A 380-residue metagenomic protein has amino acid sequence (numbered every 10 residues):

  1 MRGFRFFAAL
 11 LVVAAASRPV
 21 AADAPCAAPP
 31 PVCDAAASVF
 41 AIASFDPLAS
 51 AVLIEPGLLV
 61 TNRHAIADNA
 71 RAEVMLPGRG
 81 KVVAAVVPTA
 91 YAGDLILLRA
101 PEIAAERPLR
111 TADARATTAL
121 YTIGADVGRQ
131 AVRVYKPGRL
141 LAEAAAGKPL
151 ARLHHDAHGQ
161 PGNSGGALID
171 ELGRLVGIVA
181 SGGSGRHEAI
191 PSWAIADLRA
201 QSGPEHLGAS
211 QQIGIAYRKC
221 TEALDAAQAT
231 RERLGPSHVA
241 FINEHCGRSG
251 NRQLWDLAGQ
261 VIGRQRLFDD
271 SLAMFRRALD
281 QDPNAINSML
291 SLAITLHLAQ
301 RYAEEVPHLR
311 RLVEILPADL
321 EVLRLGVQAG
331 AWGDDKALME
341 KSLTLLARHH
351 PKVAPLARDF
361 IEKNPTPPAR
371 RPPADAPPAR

Functional and structural regions predicted by a protein language model:
A24-V32, E106, G128, I178-H238 (+1 more regions): C-terminal cap/linker of serine protease catalytic domains
P25-P29, A37-P56, N62, G80-V83 (+1 more regions): A conserved glycine-rich beta-strand in the N-terminal activation segment of trypsin-fold
A27-A28, A105-N163, V179-I190: Flexible, gly/ser-rich surface segments that form the specificity/activation loops bordering the active-site cleft
P47-L48, E55-L95, A100-I103, R115-A116 (+1 more regions): Catalytic-histidine neighborhood of serine endopeptidases, predominantly the chymotrypsin-like S1/PA family
V52, G159-V179: Catalytic nucleophile loop of clan PA
S237-H238, S271, E305, M339: Single-residue signature of alpha-solenoid repeat helices
L257, S291, L325, D359-F360: Canonical tetratricopeptide repeat
